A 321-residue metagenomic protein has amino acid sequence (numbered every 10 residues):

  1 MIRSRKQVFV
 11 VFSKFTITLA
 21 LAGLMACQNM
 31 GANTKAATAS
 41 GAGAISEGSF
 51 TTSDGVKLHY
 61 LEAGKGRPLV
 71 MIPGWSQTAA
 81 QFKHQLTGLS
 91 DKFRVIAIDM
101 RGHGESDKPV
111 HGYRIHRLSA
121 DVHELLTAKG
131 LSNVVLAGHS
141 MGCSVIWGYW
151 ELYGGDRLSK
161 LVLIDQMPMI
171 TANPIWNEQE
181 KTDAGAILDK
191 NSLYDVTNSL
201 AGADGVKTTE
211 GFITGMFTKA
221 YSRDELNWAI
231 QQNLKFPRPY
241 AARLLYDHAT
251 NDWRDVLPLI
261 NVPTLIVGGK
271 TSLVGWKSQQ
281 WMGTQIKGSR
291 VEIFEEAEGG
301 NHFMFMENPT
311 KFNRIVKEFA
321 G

Functional and structural regions predicted by a protein language model:
M1-L69, K92-F93, S132, K235 (+2 more regions): Alpha/beta-hydrolase fold catalytic core
S53-D54, L61-A63, A97-M141, V145 (+3 more regions): Active-site loop/oxyanion-hole signature of alpha/beta-hydrolase fold enzymes
V56-H111: Conserved HGGG/HGGXW glycine-rich cap/lid loop of the alpha/beta-hydrolase fold
S76, M100-G104, C143, P168 (+1 more regions): Alpha/beta-hydrolase active-site loop signature
W147, R157-L200: Flexible "cap/lid" loop of the alpha/beta hydrolase fold
A172-K181, D195-P258: Conserved alpha/beta-hydrolase catalytic His-Asp/Glu region
L259-N301: Conserved loop-alpha-helix segment in the C-terminal half of the alpha/beta-hydrolase fold that carries the catalytic
A297-P309, N313: Catalytic histidine-centered segment of alpha/beta-hydrolase-like enzymes
